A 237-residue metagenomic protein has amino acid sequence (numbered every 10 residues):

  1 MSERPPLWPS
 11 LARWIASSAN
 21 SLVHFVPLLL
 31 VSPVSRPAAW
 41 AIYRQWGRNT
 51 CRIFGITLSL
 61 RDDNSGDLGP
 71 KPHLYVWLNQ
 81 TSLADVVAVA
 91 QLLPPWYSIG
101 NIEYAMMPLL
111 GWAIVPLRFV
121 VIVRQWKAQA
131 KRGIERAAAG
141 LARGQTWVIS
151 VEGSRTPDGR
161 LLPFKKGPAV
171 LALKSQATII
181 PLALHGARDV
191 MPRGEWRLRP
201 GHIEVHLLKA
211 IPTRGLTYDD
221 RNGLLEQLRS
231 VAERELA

Functional and structural regions predicted by a protein language model:
M1-S59: N-terminal membrane-anchoring alpha-helices
S2-L7, K131-A237: Non-catalytic C-terminal accessory region of glycerolipid acyltransferases and related lyso-lipid remodeling enzymes
P9, M107-L109, R193: Nucleotide-sugar donor phosphate/pyrophosphate-binding loop at the beta->alpha transition of glycosyltransferases
S21-P33, W40-A41, R52-I53, L68-K127: Catalytic core of membrane glycerolipid acyltransferases/transacylases, capturing the structured, soluble-facing
R48, V87, A169-V170: Active-site phosphate/pyrophosphate- and oxyanion-stabilizing loops and adjacent acidic/basic residues in soluble
T50-C51, I114, G140, A172: A generic structural signal for well-ordered alpha-helical segments
L60, Y75, S98-I99, V205-L207: Generic preference for hydrophobic
N64-G69, R136-A139: Short amphipathic alpha-helix with an adjacent loop that forms part of the alpha/beta core around
